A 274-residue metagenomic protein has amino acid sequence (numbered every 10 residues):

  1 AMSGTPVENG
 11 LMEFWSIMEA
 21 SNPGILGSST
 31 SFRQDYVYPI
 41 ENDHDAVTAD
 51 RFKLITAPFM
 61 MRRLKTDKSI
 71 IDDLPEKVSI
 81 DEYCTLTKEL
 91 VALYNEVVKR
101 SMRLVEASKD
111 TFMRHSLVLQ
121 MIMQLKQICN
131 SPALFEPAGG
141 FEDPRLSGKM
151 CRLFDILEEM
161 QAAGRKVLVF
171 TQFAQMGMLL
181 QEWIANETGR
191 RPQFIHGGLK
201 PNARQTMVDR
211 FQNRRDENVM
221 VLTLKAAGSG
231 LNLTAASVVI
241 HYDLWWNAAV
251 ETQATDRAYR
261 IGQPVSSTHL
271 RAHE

Functional and structural regions predicted by a protein language model:
A1-I70, Q263-S266: Conserved P-loop NTPase motor "coupling/switch" region that bridges the ATPase
P6, K225-G228, W246: Conserved phosphotransfer active-site motifs of two-component signaling proteins, especially the receiver
S16, L231-D243: A short beta-strand element within the Helicase C-terminal
P39-H44, M102-F112: Short, polar/flexible loop-turn hinges at active-site or ligand-entry regions and domain interfaces
S69-N95, S108-L231: Conserved Helicase C-terminal RecA-like lobe
H196, Y242-W245: Short beta->alpha connector loops at strand-helix junctions that form conserved, small/polar/Pro-enriched
A249-Q263: Conserved SF2 helicase motif VI
T268-E274: Conserved small/polar residues in nucleotide/adenosyl-binding loops
